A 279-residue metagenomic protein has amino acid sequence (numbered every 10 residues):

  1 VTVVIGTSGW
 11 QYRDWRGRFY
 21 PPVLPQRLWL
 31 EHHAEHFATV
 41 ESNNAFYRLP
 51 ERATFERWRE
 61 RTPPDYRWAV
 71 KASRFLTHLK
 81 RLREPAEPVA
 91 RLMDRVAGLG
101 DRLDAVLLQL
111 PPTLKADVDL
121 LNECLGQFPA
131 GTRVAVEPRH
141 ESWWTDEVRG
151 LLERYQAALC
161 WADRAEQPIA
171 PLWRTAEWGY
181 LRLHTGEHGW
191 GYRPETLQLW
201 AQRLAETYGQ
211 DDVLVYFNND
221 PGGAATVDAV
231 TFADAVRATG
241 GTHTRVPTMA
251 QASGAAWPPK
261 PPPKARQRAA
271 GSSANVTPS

Functional and structural regions predicted by a protein language model:
V1-S279: Residues lining hydrophobic/aromatic ligand-binding pockets adjacent to catalytic sites
